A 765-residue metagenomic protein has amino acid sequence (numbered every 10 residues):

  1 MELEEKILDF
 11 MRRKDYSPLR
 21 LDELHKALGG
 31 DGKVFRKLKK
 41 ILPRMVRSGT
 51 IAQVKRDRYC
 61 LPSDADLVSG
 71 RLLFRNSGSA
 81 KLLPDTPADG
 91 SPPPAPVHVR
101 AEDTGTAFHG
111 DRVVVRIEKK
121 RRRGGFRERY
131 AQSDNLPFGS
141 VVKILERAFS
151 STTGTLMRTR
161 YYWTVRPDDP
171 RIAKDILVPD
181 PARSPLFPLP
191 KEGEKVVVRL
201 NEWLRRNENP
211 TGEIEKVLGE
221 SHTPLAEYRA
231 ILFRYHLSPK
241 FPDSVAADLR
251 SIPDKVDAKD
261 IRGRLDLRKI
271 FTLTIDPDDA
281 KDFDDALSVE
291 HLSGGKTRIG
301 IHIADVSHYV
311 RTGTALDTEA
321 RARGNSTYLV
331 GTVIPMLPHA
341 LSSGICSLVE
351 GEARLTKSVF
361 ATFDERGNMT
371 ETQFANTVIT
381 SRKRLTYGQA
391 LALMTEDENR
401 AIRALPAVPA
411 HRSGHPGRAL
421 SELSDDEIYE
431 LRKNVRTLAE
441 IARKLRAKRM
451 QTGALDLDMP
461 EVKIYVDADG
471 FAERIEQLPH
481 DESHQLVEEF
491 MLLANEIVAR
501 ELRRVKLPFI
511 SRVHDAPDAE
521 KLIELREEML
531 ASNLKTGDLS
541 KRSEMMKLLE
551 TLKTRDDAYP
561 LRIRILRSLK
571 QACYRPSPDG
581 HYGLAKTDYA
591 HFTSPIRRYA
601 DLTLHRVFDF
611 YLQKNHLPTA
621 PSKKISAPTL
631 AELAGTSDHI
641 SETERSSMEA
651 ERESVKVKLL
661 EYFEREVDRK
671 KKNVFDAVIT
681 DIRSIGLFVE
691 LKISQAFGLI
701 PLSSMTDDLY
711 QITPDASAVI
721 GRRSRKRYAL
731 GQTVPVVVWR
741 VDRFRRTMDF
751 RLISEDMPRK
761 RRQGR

Functional and structural regions predicted by a protein language model:
M1-P179, P714: Charged, low-complexity terminal tails
S69-R71, A80, V115, G139-K143 (+9 more regions): Small-residue-enriched segments and motifs
L72-F74, K143, R158, K216 (+3 more regions): A residue-level detector for short acidic-glycine micro-motifs
S91-T106, D169-L189, Q695-K726: Beta-strand/loop nucleic-acid-binding surfaces
V99-E102, R127-E128, S140-V141, T152-T153 (+7 more regions): Short beta-alpha junctions and helix-cap segments that line functional grooves
R121-V141, L204-E213, L687, R743-R751: Short, Lys/Arg- and Gly-enriched loop/turn segments at beta-strand edges
P181-R183, E192, V197, E202-R206 (+6 more regions): Electropositive polyanion-binding surfaces
